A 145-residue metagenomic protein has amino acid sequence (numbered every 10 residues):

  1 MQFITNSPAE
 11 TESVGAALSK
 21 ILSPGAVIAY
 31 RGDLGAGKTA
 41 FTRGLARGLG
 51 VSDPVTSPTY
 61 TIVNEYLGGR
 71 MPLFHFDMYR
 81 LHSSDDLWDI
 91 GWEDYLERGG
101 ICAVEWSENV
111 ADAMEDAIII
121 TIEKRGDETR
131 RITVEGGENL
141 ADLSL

Functional and structural regions predicted by a protein language model:
M1-A17: N-terminal pre-Walker A segment at the start of P-loop NTPase domains
M1-Q2, R47, D85-L87, E93-L145: Short phosphate-coordinating micro-motif centered on Lys-Gly-acidic
S19-P24: Phosphate-binding P-loop
V27-A29: Short hydrophobic/aromatic beta-strand immediately N-terminal to the Walker A/P-loop
R31-D33: P-loop (Walker A) phosphate-binding loop of NTP-binding proteins
K38: Conserved lysine of the Walker
V51-Y66: Short beta-strand-centered segment that lines the nucleotide-binding/catalytic pocket of NTP-utilizing
